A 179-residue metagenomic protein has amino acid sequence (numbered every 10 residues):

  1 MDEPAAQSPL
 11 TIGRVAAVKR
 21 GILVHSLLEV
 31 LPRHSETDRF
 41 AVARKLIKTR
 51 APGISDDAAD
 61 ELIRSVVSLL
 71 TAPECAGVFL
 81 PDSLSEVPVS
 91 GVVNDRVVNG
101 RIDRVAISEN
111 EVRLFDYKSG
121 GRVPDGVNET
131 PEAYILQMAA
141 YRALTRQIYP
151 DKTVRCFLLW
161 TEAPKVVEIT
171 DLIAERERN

Functional and structural regions predicted by a protein language model:
M1-N179: Structural signature of nuclease core domains in nucleic-acid processing machines
